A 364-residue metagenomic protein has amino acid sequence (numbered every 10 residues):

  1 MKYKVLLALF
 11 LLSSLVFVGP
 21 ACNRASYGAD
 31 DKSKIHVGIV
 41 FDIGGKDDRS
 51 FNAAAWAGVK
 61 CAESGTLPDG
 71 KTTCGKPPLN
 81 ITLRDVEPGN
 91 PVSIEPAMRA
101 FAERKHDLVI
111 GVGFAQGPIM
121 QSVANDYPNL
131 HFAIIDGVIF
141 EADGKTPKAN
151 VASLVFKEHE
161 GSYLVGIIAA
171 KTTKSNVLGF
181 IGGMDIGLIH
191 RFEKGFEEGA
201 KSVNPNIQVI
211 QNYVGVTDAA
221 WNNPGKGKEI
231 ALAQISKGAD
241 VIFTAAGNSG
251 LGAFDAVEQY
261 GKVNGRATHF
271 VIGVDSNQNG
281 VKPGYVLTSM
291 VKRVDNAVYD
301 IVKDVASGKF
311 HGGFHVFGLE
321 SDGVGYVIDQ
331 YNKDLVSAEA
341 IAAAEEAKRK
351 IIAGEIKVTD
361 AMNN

Functional and structural regions predicted by a protein language model:
M1-I35: Short, low-complexity disordered leader/linker segments with a strong preference for bacterial N-terminal type II
N23-N364: A residue-level marker of the well-folded mature domains of exported/periplasmic proteins
